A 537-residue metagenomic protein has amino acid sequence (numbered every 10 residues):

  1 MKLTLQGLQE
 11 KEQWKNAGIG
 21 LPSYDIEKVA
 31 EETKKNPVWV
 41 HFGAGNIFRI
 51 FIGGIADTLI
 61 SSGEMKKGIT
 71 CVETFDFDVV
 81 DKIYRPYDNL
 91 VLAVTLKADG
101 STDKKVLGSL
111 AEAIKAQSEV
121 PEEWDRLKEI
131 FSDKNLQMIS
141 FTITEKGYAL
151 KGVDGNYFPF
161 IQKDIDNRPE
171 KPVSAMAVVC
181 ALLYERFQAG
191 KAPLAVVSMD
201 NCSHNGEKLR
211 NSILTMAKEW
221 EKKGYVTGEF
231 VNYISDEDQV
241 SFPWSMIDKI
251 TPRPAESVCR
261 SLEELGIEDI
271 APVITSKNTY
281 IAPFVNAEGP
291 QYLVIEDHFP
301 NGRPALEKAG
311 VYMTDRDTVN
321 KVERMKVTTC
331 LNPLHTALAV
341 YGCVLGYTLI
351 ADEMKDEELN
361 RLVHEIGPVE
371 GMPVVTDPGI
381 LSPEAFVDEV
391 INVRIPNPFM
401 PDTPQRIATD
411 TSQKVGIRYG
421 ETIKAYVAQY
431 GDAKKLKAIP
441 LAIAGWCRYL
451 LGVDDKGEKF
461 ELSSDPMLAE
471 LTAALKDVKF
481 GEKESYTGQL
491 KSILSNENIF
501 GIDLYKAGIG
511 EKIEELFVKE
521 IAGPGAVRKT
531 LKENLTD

Functional and structural regions predicted by a protein language model:
M1-F42, N46-D537: Substrate/ligand-engaging "lid" and interaction regions
